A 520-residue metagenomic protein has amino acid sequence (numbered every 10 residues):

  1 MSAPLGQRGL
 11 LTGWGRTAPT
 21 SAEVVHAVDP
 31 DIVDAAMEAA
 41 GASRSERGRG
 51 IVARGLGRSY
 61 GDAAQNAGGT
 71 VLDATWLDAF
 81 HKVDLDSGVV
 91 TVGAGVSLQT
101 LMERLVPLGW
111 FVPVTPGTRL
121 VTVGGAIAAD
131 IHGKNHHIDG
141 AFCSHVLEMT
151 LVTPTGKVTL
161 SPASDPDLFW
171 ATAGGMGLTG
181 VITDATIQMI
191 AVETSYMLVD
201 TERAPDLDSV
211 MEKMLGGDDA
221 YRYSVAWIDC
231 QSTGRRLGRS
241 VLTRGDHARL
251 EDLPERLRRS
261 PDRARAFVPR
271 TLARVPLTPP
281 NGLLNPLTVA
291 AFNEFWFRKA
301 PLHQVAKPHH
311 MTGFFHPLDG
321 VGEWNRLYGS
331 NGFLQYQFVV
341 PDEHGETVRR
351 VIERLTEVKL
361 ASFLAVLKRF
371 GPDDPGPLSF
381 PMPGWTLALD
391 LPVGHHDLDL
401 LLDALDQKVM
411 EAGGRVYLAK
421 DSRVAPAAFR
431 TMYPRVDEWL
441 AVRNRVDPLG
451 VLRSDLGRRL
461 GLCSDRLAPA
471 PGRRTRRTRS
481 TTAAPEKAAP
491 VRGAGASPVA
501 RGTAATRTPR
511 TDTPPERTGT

Functional and structural regions predicted by a protein language model:
M1-A483, R492, R501, R507-R510 (+1 more regions): Noncatalytic alpha-helical scaffold of FAD-dependent oxidoreductases
A494-A496: Intrinsic, low-complexity polybasic segments
